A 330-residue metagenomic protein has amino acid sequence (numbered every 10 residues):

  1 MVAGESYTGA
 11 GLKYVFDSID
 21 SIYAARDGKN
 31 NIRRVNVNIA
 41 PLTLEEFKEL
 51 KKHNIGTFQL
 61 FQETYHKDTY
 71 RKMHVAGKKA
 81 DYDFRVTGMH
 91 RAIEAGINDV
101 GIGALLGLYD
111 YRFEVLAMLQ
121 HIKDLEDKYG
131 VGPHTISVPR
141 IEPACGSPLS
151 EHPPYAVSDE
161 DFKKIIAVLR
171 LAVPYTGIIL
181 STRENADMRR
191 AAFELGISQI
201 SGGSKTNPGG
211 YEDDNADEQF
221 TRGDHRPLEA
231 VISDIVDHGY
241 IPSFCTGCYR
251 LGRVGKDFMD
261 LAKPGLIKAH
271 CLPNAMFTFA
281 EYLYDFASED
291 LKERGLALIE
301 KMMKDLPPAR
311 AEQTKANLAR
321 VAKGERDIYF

Functional and structural regions predicted by a protein language model:
M1-A92, D99-G101, G130-S137, I141 (+1 more regions): Core AdoMet radical
A3, T57, Q62, D83-S147 (+3 more regions): Conserved C-terminal portion of the radical SAM core fold that forms the substrate/S-adenosylmethionine-binding
T8, K67, Y109, G209-G210 (+1 more regions): Generic structural signal for helix capping and beta-alpha/helix-loop junctions
L12-A24, K51-T57, Y111-Y129, Y155 (+3 more regions): Short, electropositive alpha-helical surface patch
I19-N38, K51, G56, D161-T182 (+2 more regions): Mobile, glycine- and charge-enriched loop segments and immediately flanking short secondary-structure elements within
Y70-H74, S147-E151, D213: Short acidic, glycine/proline-rich loop/turn micro-motifs
K78-Y82, L108, R112, Y155-D159 (+1 more regions): Hydrophobic alpha-helical scaffolding
R190-S198, S204-F330: Radical SAM enzyme core and accessory elements
